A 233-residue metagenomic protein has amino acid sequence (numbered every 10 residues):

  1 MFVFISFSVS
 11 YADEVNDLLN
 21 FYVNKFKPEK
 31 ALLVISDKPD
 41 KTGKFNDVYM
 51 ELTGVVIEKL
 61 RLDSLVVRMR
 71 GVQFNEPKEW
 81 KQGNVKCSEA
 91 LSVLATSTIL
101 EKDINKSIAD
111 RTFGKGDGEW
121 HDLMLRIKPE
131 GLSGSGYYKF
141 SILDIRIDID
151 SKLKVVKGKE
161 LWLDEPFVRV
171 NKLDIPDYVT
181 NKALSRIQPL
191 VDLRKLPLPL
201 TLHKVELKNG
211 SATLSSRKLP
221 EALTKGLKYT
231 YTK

Functional and structural regions predicted by a protein language model:
M1-S6: Bacterial N-terminal signal peptides
S10-K233: Extracellular/lumenal and peripheral-membrane lipid-interaction modules
